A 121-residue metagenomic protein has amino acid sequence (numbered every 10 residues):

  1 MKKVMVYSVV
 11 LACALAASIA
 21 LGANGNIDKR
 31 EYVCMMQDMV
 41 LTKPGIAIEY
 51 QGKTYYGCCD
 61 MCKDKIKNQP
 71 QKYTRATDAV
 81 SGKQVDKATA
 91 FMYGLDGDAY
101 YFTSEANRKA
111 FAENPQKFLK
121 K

Functional and structural regions predicted by a protein language model:
V4-Y7, C13, A17-K121: Intrinsically disordered, low-complexity terminal tails/loops enriched in metal-binding residues
